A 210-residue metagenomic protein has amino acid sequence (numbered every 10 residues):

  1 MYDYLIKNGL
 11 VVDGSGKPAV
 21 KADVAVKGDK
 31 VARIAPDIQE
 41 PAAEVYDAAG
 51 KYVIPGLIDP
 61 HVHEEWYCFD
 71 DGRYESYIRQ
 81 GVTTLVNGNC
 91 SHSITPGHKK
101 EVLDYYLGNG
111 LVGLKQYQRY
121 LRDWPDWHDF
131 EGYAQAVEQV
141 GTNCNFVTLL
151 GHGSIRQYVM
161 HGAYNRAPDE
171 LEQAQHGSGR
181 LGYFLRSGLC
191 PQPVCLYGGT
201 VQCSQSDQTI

Functional and structural regions predicted by a protein language model:
Y2-L5, L10-G56: Histidine-rich, glycine-flanked metal-binding segment
Y4-I6, Q39-G88: Replace "His-x-His-based motif
G9, D29, G50, H61 (+3 more regions): Divalent metal-coordination and catalytic microenvironments
V12, G88, R186: Conserved residues at the C-terminal ends of beta-strands
H63, G151-G153, R186-C190: Active-site beta-loop-alpha junctions enriched in small/polar residues
E64-E65, A167-L171, C190-G198: Alpha-helix capping and helix-loop boundary segments enriched in small/acidic/polar residues
D70-A174, S178-G182, D207: Divalent-metal coordination cores built from histidine and acidic residues
S178-I210: Active-site core of metal-dependent hydrolases
